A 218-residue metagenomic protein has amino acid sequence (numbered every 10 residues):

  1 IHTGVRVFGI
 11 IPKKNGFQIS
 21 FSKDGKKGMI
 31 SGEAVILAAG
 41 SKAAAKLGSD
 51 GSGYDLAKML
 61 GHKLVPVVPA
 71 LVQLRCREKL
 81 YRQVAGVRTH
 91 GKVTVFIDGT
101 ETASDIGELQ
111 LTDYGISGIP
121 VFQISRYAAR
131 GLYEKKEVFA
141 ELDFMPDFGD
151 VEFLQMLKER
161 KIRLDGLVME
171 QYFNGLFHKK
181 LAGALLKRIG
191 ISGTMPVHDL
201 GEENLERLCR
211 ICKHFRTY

Functional and structural regions predicted by a protein language model:
T3-G16: A conserved short coil-to-beta-strand element within the FAD-binding core of flavoproteins
T3-V5, G183-Y218: A glycine-rich dinucleotide-binding beta-alpha-beta segment and adjacent secondary-structure elements that constitute
G9, G25, K42-A45, G118 (+1 more regions): Glycine-rich nucleotide phosphate-binding loop and flanking beta-alpha elements of Rossmann-like dinucleotide-binding
Q18, A34, A38-A45, R188-P196: Helix-loop-beta segment of a Rossmann-like dinucleotide-binding subdomain
I19-K23, V95: Short beta-strand segments that buttress and anchor functional surface loops
K23-A34, S104-G107: Core beta-strand elements of the Rossmann-like FAD/NAD(P) dinucleotide-binding domain in flavoenzyme oxidoreductases
A34-L80: Glycine-rich loop(s) and the adjacent beta-strand/alpha-helix scaffold that form part
K63-P66, R75-L200: An anion/pyrophosphate-binding glycine-rich loop and adjacent beta-alpha core in soluble alpha-beta enzymes
